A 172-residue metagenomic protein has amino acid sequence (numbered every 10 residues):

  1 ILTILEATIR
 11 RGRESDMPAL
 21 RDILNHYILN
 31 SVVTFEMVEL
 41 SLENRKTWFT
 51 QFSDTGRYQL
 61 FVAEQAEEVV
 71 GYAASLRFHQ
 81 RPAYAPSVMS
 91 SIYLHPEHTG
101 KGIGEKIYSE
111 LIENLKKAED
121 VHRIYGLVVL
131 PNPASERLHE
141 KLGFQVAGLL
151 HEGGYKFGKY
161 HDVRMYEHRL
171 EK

Functional and structural regions predicted by a protein language model:
T8-L20: A short beta-loop-alpha structural element at the N-terminal edge of CoA-dependent acyl/N-acetyltransferase catalytic
R21-T50: Conserved GNAT-fold acetyl-CoA-binding loop/helix
E39-E97, Y108, R169-L170: Acetyl-CoA-dependent GNAT
E68-Y72, A134, Y160: Glycine-rich acetyl-CoA-binding "A-motif" of GNAT/NAT acetyltransferases
A74, Y125-L127, E140, Q145-D162: Conserved catalytic-core motifs of GNAT/GCN5-like acyltransferases
T99, G126-E136: Conserved beta-strand-loop-alpha-helix junction that forms the acyl-donor binding cleft
G100-N114, R137-K141: Conserved acetyl-CoA-binding loop-helix of GNAT-fold acetyltransferases
L115-V128: Conserved GNAT acetyl-CoA-binding A-motif
